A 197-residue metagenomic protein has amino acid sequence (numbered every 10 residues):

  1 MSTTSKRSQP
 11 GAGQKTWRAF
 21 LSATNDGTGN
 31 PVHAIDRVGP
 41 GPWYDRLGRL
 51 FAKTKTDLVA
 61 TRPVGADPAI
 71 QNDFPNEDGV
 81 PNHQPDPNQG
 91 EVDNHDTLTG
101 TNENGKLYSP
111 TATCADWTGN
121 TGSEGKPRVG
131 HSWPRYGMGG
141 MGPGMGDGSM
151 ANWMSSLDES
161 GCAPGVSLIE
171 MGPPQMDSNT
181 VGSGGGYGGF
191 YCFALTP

Functional and structural regions predicted by a protein language model:
S2-P197: Secreted/extracellular ectodomain signature
